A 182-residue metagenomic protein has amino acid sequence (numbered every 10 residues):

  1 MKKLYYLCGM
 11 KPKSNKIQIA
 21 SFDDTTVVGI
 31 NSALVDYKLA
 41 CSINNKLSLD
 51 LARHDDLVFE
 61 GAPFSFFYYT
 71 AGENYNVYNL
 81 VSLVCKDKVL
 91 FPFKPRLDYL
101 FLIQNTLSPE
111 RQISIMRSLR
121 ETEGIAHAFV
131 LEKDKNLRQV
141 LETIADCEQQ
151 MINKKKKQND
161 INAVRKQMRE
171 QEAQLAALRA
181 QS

Functional and structural regions predicted by a protein language model:
Y5-Y6: Short, positively charged and aromatic/hydrophobic N-terminal segments
N15-D36: Terminal, regulation- and interaction-focused segments at domain boundaries
T25-S32, D98-L107: Short cationic amphipathic helices and targeting signals
V35-Y75: Short, well-structured hydrophobic secondary-structure segments
S42-K46, I113-E121: Short amphipathic alpha-helices in soluble, non-transmembrane regions that often serve as interface/regulatory elements
R53, V89-P95, G124-K133: Conserved short beta-strand edge segments in small beta-sheet-based binding/regulatory domains
A62-Y99, L107: Long, continuous compositionally biased terminal/linker segments
M116-S182: Glycine-rich, aromatic-bearing surface loops/beta-hairpins
